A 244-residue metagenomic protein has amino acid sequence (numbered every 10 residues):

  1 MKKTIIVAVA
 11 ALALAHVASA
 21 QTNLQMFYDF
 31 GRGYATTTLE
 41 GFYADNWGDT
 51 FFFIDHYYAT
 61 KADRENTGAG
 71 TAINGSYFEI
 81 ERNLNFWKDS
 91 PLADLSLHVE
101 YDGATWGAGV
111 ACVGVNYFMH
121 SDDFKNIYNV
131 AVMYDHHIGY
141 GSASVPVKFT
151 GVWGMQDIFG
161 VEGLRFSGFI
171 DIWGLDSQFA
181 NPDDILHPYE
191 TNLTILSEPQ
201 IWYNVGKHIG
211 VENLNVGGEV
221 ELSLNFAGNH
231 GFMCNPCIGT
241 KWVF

Functional and structural regions predicted by a protein language model:
M1-Q21: Cleavable N-terminal export/targeting peptides
A20-Q21, W47-D49, N85-S96, H120-N129 (+2 more regions): Short loop/turn motifs that connect adjacent beta-strands in outer-membrane beta-barrel proteins
N23-D29, G33-S90, D94-E100: Transmembrane beta-barrel domains of Gram-negative outer membranes and organellar outer membranes
M26-R32, D45, H56-T60, V99-T105 (+6 more regions): Transmembrane beta-strands of outer-membrane beta-barrel pores
D29-A35, T60-N74, Y101-A111, H136-V145 (+2 more regions): Solvent-exposed loop/turn segments connecting transmembrane beta-strands in outer-membrane beta-barrel proteins
L39, I80, V113-V115, F149-W153 (+2 more regions): Membrane-embedded beta-strands of outer-membrane beta-barrel proteins, especially the hydrophobic/small aromatic
D135-N215, E221-N225, W242-F244: Outer-membrane beta-barrel transmembrane domain signature
F232-F244: Outer-membrane beta-barrel "beta-signal"
